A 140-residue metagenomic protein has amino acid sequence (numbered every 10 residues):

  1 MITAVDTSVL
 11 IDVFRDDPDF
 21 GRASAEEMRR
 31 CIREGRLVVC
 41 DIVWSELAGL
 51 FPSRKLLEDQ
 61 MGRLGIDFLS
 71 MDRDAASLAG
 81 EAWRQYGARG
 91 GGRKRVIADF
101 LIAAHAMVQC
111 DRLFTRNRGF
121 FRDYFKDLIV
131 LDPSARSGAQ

Functional and structural regions predicted by a protein language model:
M1-V39, G49-Q60, Y124, L131-D132 (+1 more regions): Short, well-structured N-terminal submotif of metal-dependent ribonuclease cores
T3, R36-V38, G65-S70, R112: Short loop->beta-strand "edge-of-pocket" segments that line small-molecule binding or catalytic clefts across diverse
V9, V43, A75, L101-I102 (+1 more regions): Alpha-helix capping/helix-boundary segments
F14-P18, E46, R89-R93: Short, flexible loop segments at the rims of nucleotide/cofactor-binding pockets, characterized by
A25, W44, R54-L57, A76 (+2 more regions): A general structural signal for well-ordered alpha-helical segments in protein cores
R29, A103-Q140: Acidic, PIN/NYN-like endoribonuclease modules and their adjacent C-terminal/linker elements
P52-D74: Active-site-proximal, substrate-binding regions of enzyme catalytic domains and RNA-binding/basic surfaces
D67-R116: Active-site neighborhoods of divalent-metal-dependent phosphate/nucleic-acid chemistry enzymes
